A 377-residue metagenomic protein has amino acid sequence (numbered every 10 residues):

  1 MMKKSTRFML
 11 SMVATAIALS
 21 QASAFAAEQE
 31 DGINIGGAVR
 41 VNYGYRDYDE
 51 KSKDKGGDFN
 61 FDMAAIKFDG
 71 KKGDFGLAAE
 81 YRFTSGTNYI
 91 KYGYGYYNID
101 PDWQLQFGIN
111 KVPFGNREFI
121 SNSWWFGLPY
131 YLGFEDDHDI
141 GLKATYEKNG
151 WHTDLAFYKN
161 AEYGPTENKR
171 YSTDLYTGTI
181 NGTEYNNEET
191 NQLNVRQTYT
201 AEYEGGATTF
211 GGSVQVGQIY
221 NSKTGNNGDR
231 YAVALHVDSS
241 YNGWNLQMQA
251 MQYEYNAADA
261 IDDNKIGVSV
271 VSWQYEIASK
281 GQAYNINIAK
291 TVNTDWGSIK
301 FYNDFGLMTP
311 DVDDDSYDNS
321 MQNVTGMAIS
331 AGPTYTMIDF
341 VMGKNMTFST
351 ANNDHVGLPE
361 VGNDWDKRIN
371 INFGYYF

Functional and structural regions predicted by a protein language model:
M1-E30: Cleavable N-terminal export/targeting peptides
E28-Y48, K55-P165, T200-E202, N285 (+3 more regions): Outer membrane beta-barrel
Y48-E50, S123-L128, L175-G182, Y220-N221 (+2 more regions): Extracytoplasmic loops and strand-loop junctions of Gram-negative outer membrane beta-barrel proteins
F59-F61, N88, E188-T190, G228-R230: Short, surface-exposed loop/turn motifs at beta-strand boundaries within globular domains
Y92-Y96, G164-S172, M308-V312: Short, electropositive alpha-helical surface patch
I120-N122, P129-G133, N168, I180-N186 (+4 more regions): Extracellular/periplasm-exposed beta-strand and loop segments of Gram-negative cell-envelope proteins, dominated by
L132-N221: Aromatic- and glycine-enriched pocket-lining scaffold segments that form the walls of small-molecule binding clefts
E202-F377: Outer-membrane beta-barrel pore domains
